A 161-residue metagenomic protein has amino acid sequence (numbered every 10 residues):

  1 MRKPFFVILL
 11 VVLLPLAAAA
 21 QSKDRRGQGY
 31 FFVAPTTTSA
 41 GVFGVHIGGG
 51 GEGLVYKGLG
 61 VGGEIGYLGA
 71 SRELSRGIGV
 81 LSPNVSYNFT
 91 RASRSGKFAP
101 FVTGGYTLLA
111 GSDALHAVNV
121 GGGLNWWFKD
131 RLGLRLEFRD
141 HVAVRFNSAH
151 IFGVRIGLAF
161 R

Functional and structural regions predicted by a protein language model:
M1-R25: Cleavable N-terminal export/targeting peptides
A20-V55, Y106, F152-R161: Short glycine/proline- and aromatic-enriched beta-strand/turn motifs that initiate or cap beta-hairpins
R25-G27, G41-I47, S75-L81, F98 (+2 more regions): Residues that define the transmembrane beta-barrel architecture of outer-membrane proteins
S39-A40, N125-W127, R131-G133, R139-I151 (+1 more regions): Subset of outer-membrane beta-barrel
E52-G121, W126-D130, F138, G157-R161: Gram-negative (and chloroplast) outer-membrane scaffold detector with strong preference for beta-barrel transmembrane
